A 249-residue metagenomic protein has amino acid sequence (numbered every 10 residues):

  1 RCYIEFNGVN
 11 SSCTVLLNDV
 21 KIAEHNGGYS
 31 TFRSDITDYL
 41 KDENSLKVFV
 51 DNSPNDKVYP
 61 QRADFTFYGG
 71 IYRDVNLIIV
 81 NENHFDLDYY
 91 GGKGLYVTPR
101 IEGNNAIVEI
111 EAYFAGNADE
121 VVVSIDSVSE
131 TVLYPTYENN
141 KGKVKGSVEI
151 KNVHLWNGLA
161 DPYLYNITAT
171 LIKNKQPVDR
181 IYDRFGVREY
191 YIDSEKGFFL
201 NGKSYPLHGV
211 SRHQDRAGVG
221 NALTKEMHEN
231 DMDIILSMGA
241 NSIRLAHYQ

Functional and structural regions predicted by a protein language model:
R1-D88, A115-N117, S242-A246: Accessory beta-strand-rich segments of carbohydrate-active enzymes
R1-F6, N10-L17, A23, I78 (+5 more regions): Active-site-adjacent substrate/metal-binding segments within catalytic domains of carbohydrate-active enzymes
C2, I71, A106-V108, Y165 (+1 more regions): Hydrophobic core residues within well-ordered beta-strands of beta-rich domains
G28, E102-N104, E138-V144: Ser/Thr- and Asn-enriched, surface-exposed coil loops between beta-strands
T31-R33, D56, N139-K143, Q214-A217: A short local loop/turn or secondary-structure capping micro-motif enriched for an aromatic residue
D38-E43, E111-S194: Extended acidic/polar, glycine-enriched regions that form or flank non-catalytic beta-rich accessory modules
E82-G116: Surface beta-strand/loop "capping" patches
